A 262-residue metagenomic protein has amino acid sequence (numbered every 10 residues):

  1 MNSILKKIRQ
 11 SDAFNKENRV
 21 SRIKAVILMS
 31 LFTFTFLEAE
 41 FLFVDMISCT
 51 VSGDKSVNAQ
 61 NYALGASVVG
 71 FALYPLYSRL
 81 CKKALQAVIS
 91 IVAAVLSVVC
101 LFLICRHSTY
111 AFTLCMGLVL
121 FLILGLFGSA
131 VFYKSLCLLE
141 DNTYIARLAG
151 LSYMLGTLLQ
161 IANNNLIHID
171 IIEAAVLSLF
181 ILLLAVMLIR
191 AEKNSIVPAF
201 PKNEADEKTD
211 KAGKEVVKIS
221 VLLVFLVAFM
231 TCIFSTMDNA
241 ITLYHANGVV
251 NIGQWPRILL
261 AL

Functional and structural regions predicted by a protein language model:
S11-V57, G213-A240: Pair of pore-lining "gating" transmembrane helices in MFS-fold secondary transporters
V57-R79, L259-L262: Central cavity-lining transmembrane alpha-helices of secondary-active solute carriers, predominantly the Major
S78-A93: Cytoplasmic membrane-interface "Motif A"-like loop-to-helix N-cap segments of 12-TM Major Facilitator Superfamily
I91-S108: C-terminal ends and interior cores of transmembrane alpha-helices in multi-pass membrane transporters/permeases
Y110-G128: Hydrophobic core of transmembrane alpha-helices in multi-pass small-molecule transporters, especially MFS/SLC-type
L124-L139: Intracellular juxtamembrane helix-capping segments at the cytosolic ends of symmetry-related transmembrane helices
G128, E140-N164: Glycine-rich segments within core transmembrane alpha-helices of 12-TM secondary carriers
I172-A191: Symmetry-related core transmembrane helices of the 12-TM Major Facilitator Superfamily/SLC fold
